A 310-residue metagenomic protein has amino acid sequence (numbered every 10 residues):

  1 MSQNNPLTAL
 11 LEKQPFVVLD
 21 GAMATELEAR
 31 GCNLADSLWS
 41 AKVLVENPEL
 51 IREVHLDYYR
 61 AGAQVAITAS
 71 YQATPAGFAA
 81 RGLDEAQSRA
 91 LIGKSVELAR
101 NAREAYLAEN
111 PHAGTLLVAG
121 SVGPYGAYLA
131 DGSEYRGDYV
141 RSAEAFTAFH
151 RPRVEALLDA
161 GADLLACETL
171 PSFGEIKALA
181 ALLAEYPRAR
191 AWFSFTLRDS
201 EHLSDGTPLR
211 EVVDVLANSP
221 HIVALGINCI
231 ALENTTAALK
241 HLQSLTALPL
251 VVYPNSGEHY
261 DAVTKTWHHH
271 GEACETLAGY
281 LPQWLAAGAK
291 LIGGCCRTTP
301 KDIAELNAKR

Functional and structural regions predicted by a protein language model:
M1-R310: Domain-level signal for soluble alpha/beta catalytic cores
